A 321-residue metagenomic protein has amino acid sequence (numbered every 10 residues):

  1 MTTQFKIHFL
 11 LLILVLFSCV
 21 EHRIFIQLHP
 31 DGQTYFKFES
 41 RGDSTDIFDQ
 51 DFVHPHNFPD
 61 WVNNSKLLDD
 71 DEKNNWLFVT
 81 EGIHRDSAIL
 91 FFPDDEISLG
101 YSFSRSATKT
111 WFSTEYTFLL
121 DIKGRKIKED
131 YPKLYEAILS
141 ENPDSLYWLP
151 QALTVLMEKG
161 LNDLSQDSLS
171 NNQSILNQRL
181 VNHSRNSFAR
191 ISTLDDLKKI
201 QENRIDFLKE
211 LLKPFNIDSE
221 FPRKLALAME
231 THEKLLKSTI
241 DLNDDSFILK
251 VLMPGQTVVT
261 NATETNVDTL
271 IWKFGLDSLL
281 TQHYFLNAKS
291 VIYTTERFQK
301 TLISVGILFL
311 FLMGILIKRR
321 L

Functional and structural regions predicted by a protein language model:
M1-H8: Bacterial N-terminal signal peptides that target proteins for export
L16-S18: C-terminal motif of bacterial Sec signal peptides marking the signal peptidase cleavage site
V20-T80: Start-of-domain marker
Q27-H29, E39-R41, L68, E81 (+4 more regions): A structural detector for beta-sheet-dominated domains
N63-P143: Long, charged all-alpha helical bundle/coiled-coil segments in cytosolic proteins
R125-K300: Intrinsically disordered, low-complexity linkers and stems that provide flexible hinges in membrane-associated
S290-L321: C-terminal single-pass membrane-anchor helix
